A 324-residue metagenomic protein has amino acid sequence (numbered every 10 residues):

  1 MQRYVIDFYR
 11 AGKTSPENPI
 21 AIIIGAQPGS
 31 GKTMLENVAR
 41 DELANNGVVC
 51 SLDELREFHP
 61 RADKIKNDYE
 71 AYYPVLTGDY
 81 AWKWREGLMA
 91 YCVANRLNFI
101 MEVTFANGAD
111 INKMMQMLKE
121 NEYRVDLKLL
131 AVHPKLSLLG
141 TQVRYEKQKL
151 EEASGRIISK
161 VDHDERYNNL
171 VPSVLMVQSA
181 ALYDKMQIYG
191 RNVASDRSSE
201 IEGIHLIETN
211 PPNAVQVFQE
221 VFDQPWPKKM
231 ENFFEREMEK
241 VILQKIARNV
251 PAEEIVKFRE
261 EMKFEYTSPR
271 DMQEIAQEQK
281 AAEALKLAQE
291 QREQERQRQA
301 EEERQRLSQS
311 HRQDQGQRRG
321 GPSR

Functional and structural regions predicted by a protein language model:
M1-K13: N-terminal pre-Walker A segment at the start of P-loop NTPase domains
R10-P19, C92-V93: Phosphate-binding P-loop
Q27-P28: The conserved Walker
K32: Conserved lysine of the Walker
L35: Hydrophobic positions on the alpha1 helix immediately C-terminal to the Walker A/P-loop
G47-Q116: Conserved nucleotide-sensing/catalytic segment adjacent to the nucleotide-binding pocket in NTP-handling enzymes
L139-Q279: Conserved GTP-binding G-domain of TRAFAC-class P-loop NTPases and closely related GTPase folds
L287-R324: Non-Sec secretion/translocation targeting segments of pathogen effectors
